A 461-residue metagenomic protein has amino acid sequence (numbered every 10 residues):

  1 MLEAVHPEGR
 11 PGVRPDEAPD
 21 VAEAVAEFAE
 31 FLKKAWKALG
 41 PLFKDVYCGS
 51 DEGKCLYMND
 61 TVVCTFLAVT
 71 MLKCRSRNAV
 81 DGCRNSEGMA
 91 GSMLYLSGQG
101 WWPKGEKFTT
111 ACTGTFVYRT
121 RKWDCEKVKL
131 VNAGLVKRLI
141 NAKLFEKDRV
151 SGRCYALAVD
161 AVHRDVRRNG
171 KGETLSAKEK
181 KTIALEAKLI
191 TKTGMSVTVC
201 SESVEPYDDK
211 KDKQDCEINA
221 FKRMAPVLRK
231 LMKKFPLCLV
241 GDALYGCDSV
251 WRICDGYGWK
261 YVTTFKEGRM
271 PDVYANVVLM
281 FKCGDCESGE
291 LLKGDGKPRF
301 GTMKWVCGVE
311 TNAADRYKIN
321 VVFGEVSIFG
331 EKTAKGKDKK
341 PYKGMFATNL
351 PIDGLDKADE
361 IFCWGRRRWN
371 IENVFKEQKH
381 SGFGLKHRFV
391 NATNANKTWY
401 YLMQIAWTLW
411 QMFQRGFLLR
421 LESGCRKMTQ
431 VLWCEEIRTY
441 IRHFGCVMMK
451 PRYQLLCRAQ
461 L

Functional and structural regions predicted by a protein language model:
E23-A26, V46, E87, C286-T311 (+1 more regions): A short, flexible helix-boundary coil/loop motif
V25-L67: Basic, short loop/linker segments at the boundary and entry of helix-turn-helix/winged-helix-like folds
K54-N132, C247, C254: Short, positively charged, Gly/Tyr-enriched micro-motifs that form contact patches at catalytic or ligand/partner
T65-F66, A79-R84, C112-F116, R153-R164 (+7 more regions): Short, conserved catalytic/metal-binding motifs centered on acidic residues
T113-T193: Active-site-proximal, Lys/Arg-enriched surface segment that forms a nucleic-acid-binding/basic interface patch
A177-F235: Electropositive, glycine- and tryptophan-enriched low-complexity nucleic-acid-binding patches
K260-R368: An anionic, glycine-rich sequence signature occurring as long contiguous blocks
L355-V390: Short amphipathic alpha-helical "interface-anchor" segments enriched in bulky aromatics
